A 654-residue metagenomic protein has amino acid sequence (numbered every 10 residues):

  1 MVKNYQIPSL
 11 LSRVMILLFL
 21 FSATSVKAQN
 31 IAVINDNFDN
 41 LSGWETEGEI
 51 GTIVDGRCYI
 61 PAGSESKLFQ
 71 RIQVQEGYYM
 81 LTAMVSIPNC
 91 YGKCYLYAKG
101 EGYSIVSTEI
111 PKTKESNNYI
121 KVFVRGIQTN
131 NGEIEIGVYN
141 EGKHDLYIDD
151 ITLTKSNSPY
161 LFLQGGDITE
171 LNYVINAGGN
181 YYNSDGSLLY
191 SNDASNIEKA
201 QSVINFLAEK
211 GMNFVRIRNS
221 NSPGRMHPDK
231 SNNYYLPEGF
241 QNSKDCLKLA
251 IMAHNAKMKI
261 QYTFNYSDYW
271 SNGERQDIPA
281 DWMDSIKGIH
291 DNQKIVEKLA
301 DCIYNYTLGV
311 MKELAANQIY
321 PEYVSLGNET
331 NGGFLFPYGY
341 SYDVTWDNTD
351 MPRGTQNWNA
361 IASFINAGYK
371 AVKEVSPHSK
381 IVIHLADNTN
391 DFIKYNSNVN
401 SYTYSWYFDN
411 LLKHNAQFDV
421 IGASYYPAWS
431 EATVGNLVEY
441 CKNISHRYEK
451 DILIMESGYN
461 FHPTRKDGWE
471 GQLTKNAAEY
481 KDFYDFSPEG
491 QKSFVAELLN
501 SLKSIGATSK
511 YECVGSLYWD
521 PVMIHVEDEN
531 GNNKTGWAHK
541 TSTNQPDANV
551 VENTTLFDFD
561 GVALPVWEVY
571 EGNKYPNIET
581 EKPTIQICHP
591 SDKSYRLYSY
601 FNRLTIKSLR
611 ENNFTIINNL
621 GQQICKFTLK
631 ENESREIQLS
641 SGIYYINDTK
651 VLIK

Functional and structural regions predicted by a protein language model:
A28-E47, N157-I168: Extracellular carbohydrate-recognition regions
I34-E65, S202: Extracellular glycan-recognition surfaces and repeat-rich motifs
D36-F38, S64-G92, I120-I127, D150-I151 (+3 more regions): Extra-cytoplasmic beta-strand recognition segments
Y103-N131: Extracellular carbohydrate recognition and processing domains and analogous Trp-centered ligand-binding platforms
N176, N443-I444, H462-E497, T508-E512 (+1 more regions): Aromatic-rich peripheral "rim/lid" segments of glycoside hydrolase catalytic domains that contact and position glycan
V203, H378-K380, N390, Y395 (+4 more regions): Glycoside hydrolase catalytic-domain groove-lining segments
F206-N357, A362-V382, A386-N388: Substrate-binding cleft and catalytic face of glycoside hydrolase catalytic domains, especially the flexible beta-alpha
K582-K654: C-terminal outer-membrane/trafficking sorting elements
